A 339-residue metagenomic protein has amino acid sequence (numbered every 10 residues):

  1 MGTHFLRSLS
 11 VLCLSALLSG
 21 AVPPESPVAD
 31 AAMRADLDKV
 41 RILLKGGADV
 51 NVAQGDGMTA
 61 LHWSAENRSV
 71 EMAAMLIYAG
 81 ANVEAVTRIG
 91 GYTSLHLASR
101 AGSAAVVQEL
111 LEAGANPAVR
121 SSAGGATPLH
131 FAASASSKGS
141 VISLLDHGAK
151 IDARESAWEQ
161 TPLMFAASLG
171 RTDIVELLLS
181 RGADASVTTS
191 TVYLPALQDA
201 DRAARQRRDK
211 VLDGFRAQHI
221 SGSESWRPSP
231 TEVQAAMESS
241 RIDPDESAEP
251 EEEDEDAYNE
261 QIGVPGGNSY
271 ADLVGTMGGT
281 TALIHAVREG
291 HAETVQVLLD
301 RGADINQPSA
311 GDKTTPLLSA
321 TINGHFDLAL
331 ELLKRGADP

Functional and structural regions predicted by a protein language model:
S8-L17: Bacterial N-terminal signal peptides
V22-D30, A53-T59, V86-T93, R120-T127 (+4 more regions): Ankyrin-repeat boundary/"N-cap" motif
V22-W63, A282, A286, T294-V297: N-terminal segments that cap or nucleate solenoid repeat domains
D30-R34, W63-S69, L97-S103, F131-S137 (+9 more regions): Ankyrin repeat A-helix N-terminal signature
D36-L44, S69-I77, S103-L111, S137-D146 (+3 more regions): Ankyrin repeat structural motif
Y193-G275: Acidic, serine/threonine- and proline-enriched intrinsically disordered linkers and terminal tails in large eukaryotic
